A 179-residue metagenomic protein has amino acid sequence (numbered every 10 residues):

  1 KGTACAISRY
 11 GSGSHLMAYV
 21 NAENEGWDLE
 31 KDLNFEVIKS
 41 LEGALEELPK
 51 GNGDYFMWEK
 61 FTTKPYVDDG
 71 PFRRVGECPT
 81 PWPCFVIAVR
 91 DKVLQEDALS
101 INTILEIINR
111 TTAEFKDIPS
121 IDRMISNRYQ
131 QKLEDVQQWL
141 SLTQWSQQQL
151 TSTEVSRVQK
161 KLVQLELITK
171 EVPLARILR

Functional and structural regions predicted by a protein language model:
K1-P65, R123, S152, S156-R157: Bilobed "Venus flytrap"/periplasmic-binding protein-like clamshell domains and structurally analogous long
A6, R74-V75, Q144-S146: A ubiquitous short alpha-helical element
E23, D28-E30, F72, Q130-K132 (+1 more regions): Short coil/loop linkers at secondary-structure junctions
K31, M57, G76, D135 (+1 more regions): A generic structural-conservation signal
F35-E36, S40-I125: Pocket-lining segment of extracytoplasmic ligand-binding domains
F61, T80, W139, A175-R176: Residue-level "edge-of-site" marker
Q95-T169: Secondary-structure end/capping motifs
L165-R179: C-terminal solvent-exposed extensions
